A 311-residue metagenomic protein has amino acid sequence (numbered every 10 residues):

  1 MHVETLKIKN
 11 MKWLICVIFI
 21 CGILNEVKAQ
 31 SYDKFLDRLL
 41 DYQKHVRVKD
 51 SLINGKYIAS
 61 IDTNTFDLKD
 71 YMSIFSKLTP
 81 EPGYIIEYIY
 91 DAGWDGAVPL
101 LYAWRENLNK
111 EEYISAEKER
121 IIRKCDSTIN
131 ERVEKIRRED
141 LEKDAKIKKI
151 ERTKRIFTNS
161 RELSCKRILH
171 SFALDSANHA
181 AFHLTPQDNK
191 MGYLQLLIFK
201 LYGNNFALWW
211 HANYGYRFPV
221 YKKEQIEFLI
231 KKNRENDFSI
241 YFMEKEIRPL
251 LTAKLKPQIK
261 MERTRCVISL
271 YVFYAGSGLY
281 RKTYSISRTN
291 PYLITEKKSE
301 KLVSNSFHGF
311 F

Functional and structural regions predicted by a protein language model:
M1-S31: Bacterial Sec-dependent N-terminal signal peptides
H2-T5, V27-S51, L302-F311: Sec-dependent signal peptide cleavage junction
K12-I15, I247, K256, V272-Y274: Short, flexible coil/linker segments at or flanking structured domains
S31-T252: Extended, low-hydrophobicity segments enriched in charged/polar residues
P257-F311: C-terminal, beta-strand-rich globular interaction domains
